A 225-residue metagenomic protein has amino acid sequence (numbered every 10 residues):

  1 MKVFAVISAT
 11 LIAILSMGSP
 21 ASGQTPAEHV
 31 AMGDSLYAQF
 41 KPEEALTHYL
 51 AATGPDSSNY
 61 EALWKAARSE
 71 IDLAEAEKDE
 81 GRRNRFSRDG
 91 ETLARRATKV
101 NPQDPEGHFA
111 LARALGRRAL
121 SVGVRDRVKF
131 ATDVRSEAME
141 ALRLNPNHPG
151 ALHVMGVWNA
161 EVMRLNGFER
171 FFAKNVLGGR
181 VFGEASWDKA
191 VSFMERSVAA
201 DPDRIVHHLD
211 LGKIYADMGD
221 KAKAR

Functional and structural regions predicted by a protein language model:
M1-V3: N-terminal secretory signal peptides that target proteins for export/translocation
A5-S16: Bacterial N-terminal signal peptides
A21-G23: Boundary at the C-terminal end of the N-terminal hydrophobic targeting segment
S35-H48, S58, R68-Q103, G107-N147 (+1 more regions): Short coil/linker segments at helix-helix boundaries
I205-R225: C-terminal/domain-terminus segments
